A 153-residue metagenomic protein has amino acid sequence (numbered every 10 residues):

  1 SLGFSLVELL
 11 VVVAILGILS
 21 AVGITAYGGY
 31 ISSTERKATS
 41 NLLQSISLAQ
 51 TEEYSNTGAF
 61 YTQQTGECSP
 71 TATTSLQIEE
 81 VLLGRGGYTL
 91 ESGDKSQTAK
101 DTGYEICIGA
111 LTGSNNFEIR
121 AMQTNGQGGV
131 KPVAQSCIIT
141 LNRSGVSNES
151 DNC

Functional and structural regions predicted by a protein language model:
S1-Y27, I31: N-terminal single-pass transmembrane signal-anchor helix
S5, V12, Q44, A72 (+1 more regions): Terminal low-complexity, poorly structured segments
E8-V11, G17, E52, N115 (+1 more regions): N-terminal hydrophobic or amphipathic segments with adjacent small-residue motifs that include Sec signal peptides
L16-A21, L43-Q44, Q50-T51, I78 (+1 more regions): Alpha-helical interaction segments
S32-F60: Membrane-proximal N-terminal amphipathic helix
S55-C153: Periplasmic/extracellular, small/polar-rich flexible segments of pilin-like filament-forming proteins
